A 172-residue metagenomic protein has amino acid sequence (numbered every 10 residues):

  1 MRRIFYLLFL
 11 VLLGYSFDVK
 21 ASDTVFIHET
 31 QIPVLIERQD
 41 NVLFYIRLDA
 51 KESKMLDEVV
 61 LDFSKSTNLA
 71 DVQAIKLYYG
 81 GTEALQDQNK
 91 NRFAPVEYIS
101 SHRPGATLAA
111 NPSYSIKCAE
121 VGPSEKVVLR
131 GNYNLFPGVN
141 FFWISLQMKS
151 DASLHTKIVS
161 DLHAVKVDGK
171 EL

Functional and structural regions predicted by a protein language model:
I4-L13: Sec-dependent N-terminal signal peptides
V19-L172: Exposed, polar/acidic Ser/Thr-rich sequence context and nearby capping/turn residues that mark flexible linkers
